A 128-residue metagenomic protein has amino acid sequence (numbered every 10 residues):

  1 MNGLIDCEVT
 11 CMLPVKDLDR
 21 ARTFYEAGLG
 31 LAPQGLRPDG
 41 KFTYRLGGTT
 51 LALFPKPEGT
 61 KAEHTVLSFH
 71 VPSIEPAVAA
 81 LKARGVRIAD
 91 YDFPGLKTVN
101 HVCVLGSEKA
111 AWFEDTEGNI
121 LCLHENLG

Functional and structural regions predicted by a protein language model:
M1-L4, K82-G128: Vicinal oxygen chelate
M1-R20, T50, H64-L67, C122-G128: N-terminal beta-strand motif that seeds the catalytic metal site of vicinal oxygen chelate
E8-K16, F42-R45, E58-V86, S107-N119: Vicinal oxygen chelate
D19-A32: Amphipathic alpha-helical segments
R20, R37-F42: Short glycine/proline-centered loop/turn elements that form peptide/ligand docking sites
G30-L36, I88-D90: Short secondary-structure junctions
